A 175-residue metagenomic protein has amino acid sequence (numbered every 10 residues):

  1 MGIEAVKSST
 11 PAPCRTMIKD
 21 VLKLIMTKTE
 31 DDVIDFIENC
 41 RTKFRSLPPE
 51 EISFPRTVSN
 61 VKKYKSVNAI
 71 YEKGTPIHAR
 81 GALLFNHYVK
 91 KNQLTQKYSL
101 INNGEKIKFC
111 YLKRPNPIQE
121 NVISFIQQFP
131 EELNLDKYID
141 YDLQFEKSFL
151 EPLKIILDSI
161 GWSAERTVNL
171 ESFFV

Functional and structural regions predicted by a protein language model:
M1-V175: DNA-dependent DNA polymerase catalytic subunits
